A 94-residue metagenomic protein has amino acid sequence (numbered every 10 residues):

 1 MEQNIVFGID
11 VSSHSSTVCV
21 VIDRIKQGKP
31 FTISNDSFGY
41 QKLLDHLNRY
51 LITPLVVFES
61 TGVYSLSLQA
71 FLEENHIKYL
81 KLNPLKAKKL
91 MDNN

Functional and structural regions predicted by a protein language model:
M1-N94: Phosphate- and other anionic-substrate recognition elements at nucleic-acid/protein interfaces
